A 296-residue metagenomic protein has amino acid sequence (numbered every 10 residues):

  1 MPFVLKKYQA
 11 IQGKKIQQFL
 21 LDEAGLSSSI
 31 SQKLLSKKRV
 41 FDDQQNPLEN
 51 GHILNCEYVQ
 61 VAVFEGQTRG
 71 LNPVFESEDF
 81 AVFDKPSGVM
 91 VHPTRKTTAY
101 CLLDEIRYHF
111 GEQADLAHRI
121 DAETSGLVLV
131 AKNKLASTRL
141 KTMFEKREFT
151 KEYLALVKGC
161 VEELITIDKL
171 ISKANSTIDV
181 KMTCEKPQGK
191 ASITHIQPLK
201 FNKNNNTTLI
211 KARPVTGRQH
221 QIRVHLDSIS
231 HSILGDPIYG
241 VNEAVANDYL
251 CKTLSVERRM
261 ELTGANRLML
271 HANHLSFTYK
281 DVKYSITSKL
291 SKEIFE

Functional and structural regions predicted by a protein language model:
M1-K33, N204-N205, H225-E296: Pseudouridine synthases involved in rRNA/tRNA modification
M1-T177, K200-K203, K292-E296: RNA pseudouridine synthases
V89, L127, R218, D236 (+1 more regions): Gly/Ser/Thr-rich helix-start
H92-P93, I210, L234-D236: Thr-Gly-centered strand-to-loop micro-motif
H92-T94, G111-L116, G159-E162, C184-G189 (+3 more regions): Short C-terminal domain-edge/linker segments immediately following a structured domain
F110-L140, T150, K173-S232, T263-E296: The conserved catalytic core of RNA pseudouridine synthases
